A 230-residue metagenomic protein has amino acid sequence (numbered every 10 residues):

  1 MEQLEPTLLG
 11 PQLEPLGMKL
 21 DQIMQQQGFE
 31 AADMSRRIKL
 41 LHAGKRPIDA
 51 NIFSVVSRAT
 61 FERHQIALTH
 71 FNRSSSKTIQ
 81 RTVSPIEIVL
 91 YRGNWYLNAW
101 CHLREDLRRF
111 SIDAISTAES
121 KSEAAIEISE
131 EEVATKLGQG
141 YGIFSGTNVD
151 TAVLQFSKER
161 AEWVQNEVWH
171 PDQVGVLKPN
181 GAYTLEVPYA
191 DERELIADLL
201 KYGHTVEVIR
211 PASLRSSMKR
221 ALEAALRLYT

Functional and structural regions predicted by a protein language model:
M1-F71: Bulky hydrophobic/aromatic content
S57-Y96, W100-C101: Loop-centered beta-sheet repeat module
Q80-T82, R109-I112, T151-V153, T184-E186: Well-ordered beta-strand positions in beta-sheet-rich domains
I88, A118, G175-V176: A structural signal for short hydrophobic beta-strand segments in well-ordered beta-sheet cores
L103-K136: Flexible linker/loop signature enriched in Pro/Ser/Thr and Pro/Gly
G138-T230: Polybasic (Lys/Arg-rich)
